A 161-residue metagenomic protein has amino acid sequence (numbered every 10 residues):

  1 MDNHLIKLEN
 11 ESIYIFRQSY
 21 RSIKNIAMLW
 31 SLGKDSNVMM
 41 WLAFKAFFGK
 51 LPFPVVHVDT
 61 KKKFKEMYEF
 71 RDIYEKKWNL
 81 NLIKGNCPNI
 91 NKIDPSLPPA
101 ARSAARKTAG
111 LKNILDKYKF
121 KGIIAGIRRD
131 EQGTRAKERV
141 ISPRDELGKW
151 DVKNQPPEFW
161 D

Functional and structural regions predicted by a protein language model:
M1-D161: Nucleotide-activated chemistry modules centered on ATP-dependent adenylation/adenylyltransferase
